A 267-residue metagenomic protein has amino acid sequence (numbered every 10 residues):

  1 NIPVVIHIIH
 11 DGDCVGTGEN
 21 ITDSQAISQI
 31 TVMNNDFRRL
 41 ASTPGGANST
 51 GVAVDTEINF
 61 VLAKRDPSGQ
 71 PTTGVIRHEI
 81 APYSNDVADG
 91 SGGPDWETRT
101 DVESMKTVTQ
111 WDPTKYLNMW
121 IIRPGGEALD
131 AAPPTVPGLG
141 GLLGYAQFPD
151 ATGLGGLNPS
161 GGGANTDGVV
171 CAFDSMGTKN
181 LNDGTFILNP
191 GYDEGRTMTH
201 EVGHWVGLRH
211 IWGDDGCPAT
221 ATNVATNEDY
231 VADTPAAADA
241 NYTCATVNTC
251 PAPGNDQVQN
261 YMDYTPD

Functional and structural regions predicted by a protein language model:
N1, G51-D55, T109-K115, S160-N165 (+2 more regions): Extracellular/periplasmic catalytic domains that process cell-envelope and extracellular macromolecules
N1-K115, I122-E127: Propeptide-to-catalytic entry region of secreted or membrane-anchored zinc metalloproteases
H7-D11, D174, T265-D267: Short strand-loop junctions, especially beta-strand C-caps/beta-turns that link beta-sheets to coils or alpha-helices
I27-I30, N34, G168, R196-T199 (+1 more regions): Extracytoplasmic/secreted envelope proteins and their assembly/folding machinery, especially bacterial periplasmic
D36-A41, R65-S68, P124-G126, S175-G177 (+3 more regions): Acidic glycine-/aspartate-rich tracts in secreted/extracellular proteins
I58, D167-V169, D229, Q259-N260: Extracytoplasmic/periplasmic beta-strand context in beta-sandwich domains, especially the cupredoxin/COX2 CuA-binding
E97-H210: Active-site-proximal segment of zinc-dependent metalloprotease catalytic domains
T185-D267: The catalytic-center signature of Zn2+-dependent metalloproteases
